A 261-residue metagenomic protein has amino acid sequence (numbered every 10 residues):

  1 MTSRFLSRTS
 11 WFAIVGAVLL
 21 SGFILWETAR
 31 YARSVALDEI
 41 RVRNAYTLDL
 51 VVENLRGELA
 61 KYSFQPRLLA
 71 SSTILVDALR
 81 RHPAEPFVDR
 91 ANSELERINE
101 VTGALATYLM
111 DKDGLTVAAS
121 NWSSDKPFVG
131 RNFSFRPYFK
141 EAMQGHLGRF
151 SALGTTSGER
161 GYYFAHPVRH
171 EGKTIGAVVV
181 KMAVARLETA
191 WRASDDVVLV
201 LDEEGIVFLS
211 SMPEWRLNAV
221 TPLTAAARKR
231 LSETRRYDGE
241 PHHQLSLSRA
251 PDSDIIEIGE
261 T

Functional and structural regions predicted by a protein language model:
M1-R4: Short, Lys/Arg-rich, polar N-terminal cytosolic tail immediately upstream of the first transmembrane signal-anchor
S10, G16-R81, A104, L147: Juxtamembrane extracytoplasmic/periplasmic/luminal helical "stalk" adjacent to the first N-terminal
R41, L59, A84-V88, E100 (+1 more regions): Solvent-exposed, acidic/flexible segments
P66, L105-L109, V198-L199: Short, hydrophobic-rich beta-strand element in sensory/regulatory alpha-beta domains
D77-A78, G114-N121, V207-S211: Amphipathic coiled-coil signal-relay and dimerization helices
D89-T102, N132-P137, R169, A177-S232: Solvent-exposed, extracytoplasmic
E100-V101, D113-A190: Extracytoplasmic/periplasmic ligand-binding sensor regions of membrane-associated signaling proteins
A226-T261: Extracellular/periplasmic juxtamembrane segments that couple receptor/chemosensory ectodomains to their
